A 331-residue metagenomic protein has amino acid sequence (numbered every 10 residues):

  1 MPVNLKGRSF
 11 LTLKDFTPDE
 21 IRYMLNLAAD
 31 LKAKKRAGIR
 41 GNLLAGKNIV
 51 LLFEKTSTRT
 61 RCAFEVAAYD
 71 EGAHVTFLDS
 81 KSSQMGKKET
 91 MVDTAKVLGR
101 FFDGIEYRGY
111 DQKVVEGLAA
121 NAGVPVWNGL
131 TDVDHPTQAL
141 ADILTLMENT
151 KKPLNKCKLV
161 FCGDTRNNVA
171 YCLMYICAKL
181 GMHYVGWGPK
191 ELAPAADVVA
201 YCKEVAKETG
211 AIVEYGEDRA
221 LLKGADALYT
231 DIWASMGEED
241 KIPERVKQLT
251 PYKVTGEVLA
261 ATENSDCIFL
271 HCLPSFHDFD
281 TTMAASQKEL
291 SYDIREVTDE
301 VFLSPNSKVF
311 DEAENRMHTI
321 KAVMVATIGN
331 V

Functional and structural regions predicted by a protein language model:
M1-C62, V66: Positively charged, low-complexity intrinsically disordered leader regions
G38, N42-M147: Phosphate/diphosphate ligand-binding glycine-rich loop within oxidoreductases
L44-I49, N155-C157, D266: Phosphate-coordination loops involved in phosphoryl transfer and adenosine-cofactor binding
F53-V66, E148-D231: Glycine-rich phosphate/diphosphate-binding loop of Rossmann-like nucleotide-binding domains
F101, N121-G123, L180, S265 (+1 more regions): Short, structured coil segments at secondary-structure junctions
E204-T298: Rossmann-like adenosine-cofactor binding region
M283, K288-V331: C-terminal helix-to-coil terminal segments
